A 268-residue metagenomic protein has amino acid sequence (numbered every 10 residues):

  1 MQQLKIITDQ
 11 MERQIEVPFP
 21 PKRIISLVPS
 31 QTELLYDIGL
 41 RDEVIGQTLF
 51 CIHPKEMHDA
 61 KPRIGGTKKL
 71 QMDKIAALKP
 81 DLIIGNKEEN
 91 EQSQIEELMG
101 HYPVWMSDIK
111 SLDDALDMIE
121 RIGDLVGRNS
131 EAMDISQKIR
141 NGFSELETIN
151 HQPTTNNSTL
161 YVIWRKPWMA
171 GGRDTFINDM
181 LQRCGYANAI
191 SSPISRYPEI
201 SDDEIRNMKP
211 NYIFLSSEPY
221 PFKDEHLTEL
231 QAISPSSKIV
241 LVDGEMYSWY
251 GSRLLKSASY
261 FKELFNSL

Functional and structural regions predicted by a protein language model:
M1-L268: N-terminal ligand-binding lobe of clamshell/alpha-beta domains
